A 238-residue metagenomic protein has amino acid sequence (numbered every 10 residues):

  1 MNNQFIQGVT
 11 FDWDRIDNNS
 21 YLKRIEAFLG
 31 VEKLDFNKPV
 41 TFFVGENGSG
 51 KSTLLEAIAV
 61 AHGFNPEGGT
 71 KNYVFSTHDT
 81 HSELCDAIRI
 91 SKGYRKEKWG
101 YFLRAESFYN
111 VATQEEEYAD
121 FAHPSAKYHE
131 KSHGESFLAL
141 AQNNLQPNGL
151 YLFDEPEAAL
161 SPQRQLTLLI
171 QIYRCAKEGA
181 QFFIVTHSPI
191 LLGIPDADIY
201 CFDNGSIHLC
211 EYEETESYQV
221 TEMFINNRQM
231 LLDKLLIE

Functional and structural regions predicted by a protein language model:
M1-E32, N37: N-terminal pre-Walker A segment at the start of P-loop NTPase domains
F42, T53-E117: ABC ATPase nucleotide-binding domain signature region
E46-N47: The conserved Walker
G50: Conserved glycine(s) of the Walker
K131-E155, Q163-C175: GG-anchored amphipathic helix commonly corresponding to the ABC/SMC/Rad50 NBD signature/C-loop
D154, I184-V185: Conserved D-loop beta-strand region of ABC ATPase nucleotide-binding domains
Q163-Q181, S188-E238: C-terminal lobe/lid and adjacent interdomain/linker elements of RecA-like ASCE P-loop ATPase modules
